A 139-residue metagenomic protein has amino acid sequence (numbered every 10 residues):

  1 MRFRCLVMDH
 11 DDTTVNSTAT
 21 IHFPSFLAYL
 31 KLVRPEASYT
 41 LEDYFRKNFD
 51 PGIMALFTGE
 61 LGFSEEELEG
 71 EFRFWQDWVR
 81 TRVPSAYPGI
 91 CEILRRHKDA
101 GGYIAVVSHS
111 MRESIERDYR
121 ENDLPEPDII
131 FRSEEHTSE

Functional and structural regions predicted by a protein language model:
R2-P88, A100, E113-E116: N-terminal helical cap/lid subdomain that shapes the substrate entry/recognition surface in HAD-like hydrolases
F3, L94, E126-P127: Core-facing hydrophobic residues within beta-strands of well-ordered domains
A28-Y29, R96, E121-N122: Alpha-helical structural signal in soluble globular domains
K47-N48, Y87-I90, P127, S133-E134: Surface-exposed loop/turn and secondary-structure junction residues enriched for glycine/proline
C91-D99: Surface-exposed amphipathic alpha-helices with a cationic face
D99-G101, L124-P125: Short, well-ordered coil/turn elements that cap or connect secondary structure elements
A105-V106: Structural beta-sheet core signal
M111-S138: Substrate-recognition "cap/lid" segment bordering the active-site pocket of phosphatases
